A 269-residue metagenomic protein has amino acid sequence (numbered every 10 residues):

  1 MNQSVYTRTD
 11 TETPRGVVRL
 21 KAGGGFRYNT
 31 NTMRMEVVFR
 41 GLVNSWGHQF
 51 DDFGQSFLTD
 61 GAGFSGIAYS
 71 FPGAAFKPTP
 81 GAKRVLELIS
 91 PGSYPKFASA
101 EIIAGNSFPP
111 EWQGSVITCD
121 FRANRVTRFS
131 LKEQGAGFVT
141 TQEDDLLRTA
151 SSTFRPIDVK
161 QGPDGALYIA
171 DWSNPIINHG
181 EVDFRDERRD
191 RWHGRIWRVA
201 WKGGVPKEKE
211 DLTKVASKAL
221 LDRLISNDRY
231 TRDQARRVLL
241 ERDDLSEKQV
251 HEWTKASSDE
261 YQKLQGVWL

Functional and structural regions predicted by a protein language model:
M1-D222, R229-R232, R236-L269: Beta-propeller blade termini and top-face loops
